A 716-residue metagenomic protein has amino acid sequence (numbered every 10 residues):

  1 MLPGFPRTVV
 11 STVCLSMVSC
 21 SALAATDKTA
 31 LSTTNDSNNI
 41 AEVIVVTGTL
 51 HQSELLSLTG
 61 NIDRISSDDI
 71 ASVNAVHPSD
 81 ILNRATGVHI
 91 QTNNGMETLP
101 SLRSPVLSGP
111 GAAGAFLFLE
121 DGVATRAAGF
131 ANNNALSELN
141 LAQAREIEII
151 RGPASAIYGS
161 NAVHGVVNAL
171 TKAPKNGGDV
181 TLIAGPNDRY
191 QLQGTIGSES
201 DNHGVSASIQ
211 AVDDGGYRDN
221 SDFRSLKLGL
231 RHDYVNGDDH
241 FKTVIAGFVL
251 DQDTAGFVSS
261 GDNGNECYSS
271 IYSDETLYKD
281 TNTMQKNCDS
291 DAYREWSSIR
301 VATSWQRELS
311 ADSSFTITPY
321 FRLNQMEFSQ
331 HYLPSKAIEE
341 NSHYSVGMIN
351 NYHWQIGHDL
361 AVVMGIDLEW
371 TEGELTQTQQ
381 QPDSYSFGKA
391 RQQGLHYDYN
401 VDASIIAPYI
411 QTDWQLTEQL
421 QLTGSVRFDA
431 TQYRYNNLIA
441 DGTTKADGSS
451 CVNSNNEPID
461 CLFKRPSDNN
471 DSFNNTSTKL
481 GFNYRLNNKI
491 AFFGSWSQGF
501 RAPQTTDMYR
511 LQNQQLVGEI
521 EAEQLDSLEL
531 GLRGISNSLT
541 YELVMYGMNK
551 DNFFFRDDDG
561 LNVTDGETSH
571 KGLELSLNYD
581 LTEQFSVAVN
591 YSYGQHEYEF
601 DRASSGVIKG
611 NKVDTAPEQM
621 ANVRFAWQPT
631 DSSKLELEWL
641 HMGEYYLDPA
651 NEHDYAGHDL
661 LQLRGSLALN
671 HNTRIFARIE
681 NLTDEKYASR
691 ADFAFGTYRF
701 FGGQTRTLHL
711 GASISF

Functional and structural regions predicted by a protein language model:
M1-A75, S79-R84, G197, V301 (+3 more regions): N-terminal Sec signal peptide and the immediately downstream disordered periplasmic leader that contains the TonB box
S79-V123: Extracytoplasmic beta-strand/coil segments of soluble accessory domains associated with Gram-negative outer-membrane
A115, A154, V166, L170-S198 (+2 more regions): Short strand-turn segments of transmembrane beta-barrel domains in outer membranes, especially the first one or two
V123-R151, A169-L170: Short acidic/polar hinge/loop motifs at secondary-structure boundaries that mediate gating or recognition
H240-F248, R294-V452, N483-R485, I535 (+2 more regions): Face-selective signature of the C-terminal outer-membrane beta-barrel domain
A255-C288, L333-I338, T378-H396, R434-D471 (+5 more regions): Solvent-exposed loop segments that connect transmembrane elements
S314-Y320, N324-F328, R485, A491-S497 (+2 more regions): Membrane-embedded beta-barrel scaffold of Gram-negative outer-membrane proteins
G357, Q415-L422, A430, T540 (+5 more regions): Gram-negative outer-membrane beta-barrel transporters
